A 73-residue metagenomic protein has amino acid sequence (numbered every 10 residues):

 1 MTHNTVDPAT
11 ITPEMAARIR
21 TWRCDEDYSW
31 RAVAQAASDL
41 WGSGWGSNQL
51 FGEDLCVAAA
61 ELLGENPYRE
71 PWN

Functional and structural regions predicted by a protein language model:
M1-A16, R69-N73: Basic, amphipathic alpha-helix used for nucleic-acid engagement in HTH/winged-helix/SANT-Myb modules and analogous
V6, I11, Y28, W45-G46 (+1 more regions): Short coil/turn linker and secondary-structure boundary residues
I11-Y28: Short, amphipathic alpha-helical "recognition" segments used to contact nucleic acids or chromatin
W22, E26, L40-G44, L62-P67: Short, flexible helical or helix-coil boundary motifs
V33-A36: Short alpha-helical "recognition helix" segments of helix-turn-helix
S38-A59: Short, basic interhelical loop/turn and adjoining N-cap of the next helix at nucleic-acid- or acidic-partner-contacting
L55-N73: Short Lys/Arg-enriched helix C-cap and helix-to-coil transition segments that create basic nucleic-acid-contact patches
